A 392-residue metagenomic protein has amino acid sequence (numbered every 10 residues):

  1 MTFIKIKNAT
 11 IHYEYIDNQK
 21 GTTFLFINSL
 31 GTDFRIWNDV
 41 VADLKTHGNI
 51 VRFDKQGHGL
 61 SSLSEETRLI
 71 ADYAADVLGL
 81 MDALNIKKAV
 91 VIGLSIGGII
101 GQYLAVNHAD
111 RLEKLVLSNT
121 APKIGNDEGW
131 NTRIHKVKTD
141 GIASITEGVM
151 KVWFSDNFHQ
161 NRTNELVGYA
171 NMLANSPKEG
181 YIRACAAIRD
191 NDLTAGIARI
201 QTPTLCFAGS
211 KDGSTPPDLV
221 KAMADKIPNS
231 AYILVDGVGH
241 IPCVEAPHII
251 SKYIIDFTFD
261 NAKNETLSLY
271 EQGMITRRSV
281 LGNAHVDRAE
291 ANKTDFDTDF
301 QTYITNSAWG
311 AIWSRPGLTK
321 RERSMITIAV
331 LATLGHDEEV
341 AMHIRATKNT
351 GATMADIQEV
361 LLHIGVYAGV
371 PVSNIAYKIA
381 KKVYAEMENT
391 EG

Functional and structural regions predicted by a protein language model:
A9-L63: Conserved HGGG/HGGXW glycine-rich cap/lid loop of the alpha/beta-hydrolase fold
R35-A42, V51-I92, K252: Active-site loop/oxyanion-hole signature of alpha/beta-hydrolase fold enzymes
D54, V90, E113-V116, A198: Residue in the alpha/beta-hydrolase core beta-strand immediately N-terminal to the catalytic nucleophile
I99-N107, L112-T146: Flexible "cap/lid" loop of the alpha/beta hydrolase fold
G125-E128, D140-R199, E290: Conserved alpha/beta-hydrolase catalytic His-Asp/Glu region
I200, C206-A208, D212: Short beta-strand/loop motif that positions the catalytic acidic residue of the alpha/beta-hydrolase fold
S230-E265: Catalytic active-site module of serine/aspartate enzymes centered on a nucleophile-bearing elbow/loop
K263-R321, N349, N374-G392: Acidic, glycine/proline-rich low-complexity segments that act as flexible tails and inter-domain linkers
